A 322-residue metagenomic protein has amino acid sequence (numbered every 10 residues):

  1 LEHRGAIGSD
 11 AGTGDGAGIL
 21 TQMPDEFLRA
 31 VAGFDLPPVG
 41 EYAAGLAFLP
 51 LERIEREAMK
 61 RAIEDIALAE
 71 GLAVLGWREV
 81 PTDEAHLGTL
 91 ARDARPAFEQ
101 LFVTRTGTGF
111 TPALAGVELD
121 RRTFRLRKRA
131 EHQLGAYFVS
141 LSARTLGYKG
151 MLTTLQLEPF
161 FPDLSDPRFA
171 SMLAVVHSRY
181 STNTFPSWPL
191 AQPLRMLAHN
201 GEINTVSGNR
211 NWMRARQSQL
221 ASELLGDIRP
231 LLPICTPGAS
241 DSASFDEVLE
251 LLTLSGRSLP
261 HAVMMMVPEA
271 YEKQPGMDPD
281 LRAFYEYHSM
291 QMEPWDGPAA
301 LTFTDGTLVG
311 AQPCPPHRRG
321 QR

Functional and structural regions predicted by a protein language model:
L1-R322: Conserved short alpha-helical segments that host acidic/polar catalytic motifs at enzyme active sites
